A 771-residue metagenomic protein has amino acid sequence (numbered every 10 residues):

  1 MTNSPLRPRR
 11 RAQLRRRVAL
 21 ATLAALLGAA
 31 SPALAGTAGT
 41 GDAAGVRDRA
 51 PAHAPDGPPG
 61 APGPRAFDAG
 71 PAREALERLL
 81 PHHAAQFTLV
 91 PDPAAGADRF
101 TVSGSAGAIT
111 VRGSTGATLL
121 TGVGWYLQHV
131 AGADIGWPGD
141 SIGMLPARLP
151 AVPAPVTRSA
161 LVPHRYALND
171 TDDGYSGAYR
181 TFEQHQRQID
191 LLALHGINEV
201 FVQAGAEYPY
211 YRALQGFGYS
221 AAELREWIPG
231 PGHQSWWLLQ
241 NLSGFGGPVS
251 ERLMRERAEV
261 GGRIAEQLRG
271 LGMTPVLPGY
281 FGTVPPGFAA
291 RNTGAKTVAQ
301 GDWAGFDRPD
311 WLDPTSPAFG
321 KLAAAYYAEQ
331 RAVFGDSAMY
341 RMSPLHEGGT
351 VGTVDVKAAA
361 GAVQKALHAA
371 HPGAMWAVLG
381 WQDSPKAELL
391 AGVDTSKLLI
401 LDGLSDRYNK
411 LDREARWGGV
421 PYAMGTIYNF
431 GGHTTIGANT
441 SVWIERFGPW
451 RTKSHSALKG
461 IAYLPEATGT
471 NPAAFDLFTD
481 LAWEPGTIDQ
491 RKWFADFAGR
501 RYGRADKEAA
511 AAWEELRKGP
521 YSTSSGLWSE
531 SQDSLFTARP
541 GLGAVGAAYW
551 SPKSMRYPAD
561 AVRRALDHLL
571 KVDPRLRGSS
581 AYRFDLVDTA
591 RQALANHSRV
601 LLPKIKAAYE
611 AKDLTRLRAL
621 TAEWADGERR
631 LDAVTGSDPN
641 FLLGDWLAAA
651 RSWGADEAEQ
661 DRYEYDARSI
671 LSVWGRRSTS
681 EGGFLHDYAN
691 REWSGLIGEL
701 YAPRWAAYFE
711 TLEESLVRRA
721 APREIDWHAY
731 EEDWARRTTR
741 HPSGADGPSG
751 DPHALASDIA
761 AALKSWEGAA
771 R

Functional and structural regions predicted by a protein language model:
T2-T40, A44: Secretory targeting and sorting signals
T37-P59: Low-complexity, acidic Ser/Thr/Pro-rich repeat tracts that form intrinsically disordered stalk/linker regions of very
P51-V162: Contiguous, structured surface segment used for ligand recognition
H53-A61, S103-A106, N169-D173, F245 (+2 more regions): Acidic/histidine-rich, surface-exposed loop or edge segments in extracytoplasmic proteins
A84, D134, P138-L149, D170-D172 (+10 more regions): Catalytic-core regions of glycoside hydrolase
S141-P209: An acidic-aromatic substrate-binding cleft motif
P552-R577, V587-E610: C-terminal substrate/ligand-recognition segments
L601, K606, L617-R771: C-terminal amphipathic alpha-helical interaction region
